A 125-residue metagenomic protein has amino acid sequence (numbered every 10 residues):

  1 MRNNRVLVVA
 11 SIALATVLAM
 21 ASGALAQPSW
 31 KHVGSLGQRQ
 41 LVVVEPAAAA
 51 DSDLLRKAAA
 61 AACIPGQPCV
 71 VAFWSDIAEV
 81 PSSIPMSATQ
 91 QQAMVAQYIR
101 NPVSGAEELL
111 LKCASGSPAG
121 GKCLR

Functional and structural regions predicted by a protein language model:
M1-L14: Bacterial N-terminal signal peptides that target proteins for export
R2, H32, V71, A96-N101: Generic preference for hydrophobic/aromatic residues in regular secondary structure cores
R5-V6, A78, V103: Intrinsic disorder/low-complexity detector
A21-S22: N-terminal signal peptide c-region/cleavage motif recognized by signal peptidases
A26-V43: Short N-terminal segments immediately surrounding and downstream of signal-peptide cleavage
R39, V43-Q97: Mature extracytoplasmic domains of secretory-pathway proteins
Q90-R125: C-terminal partner/receptor-binding element of secreted or periplasmic proteins
